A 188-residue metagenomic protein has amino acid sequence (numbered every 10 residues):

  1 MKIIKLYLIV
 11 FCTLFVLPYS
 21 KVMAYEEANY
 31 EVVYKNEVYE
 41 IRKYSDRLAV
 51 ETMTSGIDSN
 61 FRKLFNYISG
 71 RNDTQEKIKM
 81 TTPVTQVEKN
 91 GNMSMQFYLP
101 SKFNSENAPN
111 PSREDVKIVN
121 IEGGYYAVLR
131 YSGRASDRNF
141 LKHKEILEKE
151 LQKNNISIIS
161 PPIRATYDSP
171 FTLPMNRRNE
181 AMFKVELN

Functional and structural regions predicted by a protein language model:
K2-N188: A solvent-exposed interaction/effector surface
